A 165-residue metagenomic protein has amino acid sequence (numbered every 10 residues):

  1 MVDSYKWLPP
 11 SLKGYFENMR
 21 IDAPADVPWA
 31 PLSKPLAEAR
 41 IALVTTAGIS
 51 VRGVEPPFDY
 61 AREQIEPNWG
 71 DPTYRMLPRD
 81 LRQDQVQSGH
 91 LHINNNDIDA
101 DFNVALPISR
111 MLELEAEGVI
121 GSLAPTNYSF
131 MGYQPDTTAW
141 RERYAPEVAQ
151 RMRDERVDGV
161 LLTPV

Functional and structural regions predicted by a protein language model:
M1-V165: Metallocofactor- and cofactor-centric catalytic cores in central/energy metabolism, strongly enriched
